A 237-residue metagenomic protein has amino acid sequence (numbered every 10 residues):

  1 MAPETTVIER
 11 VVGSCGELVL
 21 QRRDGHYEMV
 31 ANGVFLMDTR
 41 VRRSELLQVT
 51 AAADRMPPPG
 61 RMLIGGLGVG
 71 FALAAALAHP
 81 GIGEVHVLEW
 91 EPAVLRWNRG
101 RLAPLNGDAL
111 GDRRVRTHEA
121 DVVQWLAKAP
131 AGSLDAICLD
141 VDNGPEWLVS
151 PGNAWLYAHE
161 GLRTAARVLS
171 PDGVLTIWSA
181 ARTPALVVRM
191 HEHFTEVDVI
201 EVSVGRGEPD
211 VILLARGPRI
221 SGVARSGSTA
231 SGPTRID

Functional and structural regions predicted by a protein language model:
M1, K128, L134-D135, L214 (+2 more regions): Residue-level detector of intrinsically disordered, flexible termini and proteolytic processing junctions
M1-V30: N-terminal auxiliary segments of SAM/dcSAM-dependent transferases
G13, A180-D237: Class I S-adenosyl-L-methionine
R42-L169, I177-W178, T183, D198 (+4 more regions): The AdoMet/dcAdoMet-binding core of the Class I SAM-like
G173: Glycine-centered, small-residue-biased loops immediately flanking beta-strands in adenine/cofactor-binding cores
